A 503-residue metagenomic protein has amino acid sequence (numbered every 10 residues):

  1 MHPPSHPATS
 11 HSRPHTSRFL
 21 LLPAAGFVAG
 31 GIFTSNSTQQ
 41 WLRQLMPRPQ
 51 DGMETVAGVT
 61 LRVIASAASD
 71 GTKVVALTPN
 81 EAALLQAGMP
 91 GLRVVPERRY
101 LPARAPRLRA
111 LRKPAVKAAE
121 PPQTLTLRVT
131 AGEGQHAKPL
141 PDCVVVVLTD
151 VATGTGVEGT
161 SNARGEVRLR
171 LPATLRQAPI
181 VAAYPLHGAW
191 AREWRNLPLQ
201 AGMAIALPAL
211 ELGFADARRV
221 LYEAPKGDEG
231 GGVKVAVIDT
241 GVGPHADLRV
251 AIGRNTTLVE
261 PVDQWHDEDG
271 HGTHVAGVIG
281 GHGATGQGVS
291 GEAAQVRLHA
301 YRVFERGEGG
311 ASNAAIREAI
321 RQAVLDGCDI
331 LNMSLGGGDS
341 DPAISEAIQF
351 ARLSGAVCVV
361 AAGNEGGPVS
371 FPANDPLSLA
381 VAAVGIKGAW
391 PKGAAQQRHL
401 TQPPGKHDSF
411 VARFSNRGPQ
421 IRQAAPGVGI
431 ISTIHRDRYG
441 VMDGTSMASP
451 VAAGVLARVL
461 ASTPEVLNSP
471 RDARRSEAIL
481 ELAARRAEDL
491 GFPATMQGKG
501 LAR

Functional and structural regions predicted by a protein language model:
H2-L111, G227-A236, V242-P244: Long, contiguous interaction/targeting segments characteristic of exported/extracellular or secretory-pathway proteins
A24, E97, V237-G241, I279-H282 (+10 more regions): Active-site-proximal beta-strand/loop segments in catalytic clefts of secreted hydrolases
Q50-R128, D150-G213: Autoinhibitory propeptides
G91, T130-G159, R164, P172-L175 (+5 more regions): Active-site core segment of subtilase-fold serine proteases
S161, V324, C328-S334, A380 (+1 more regions): C-terminal subdomain of the subtilisin-like protease fold in secreted/lumenal serine endopeptidases
G231-K234, Q295-R297, D326-L331, L353-C358 (+1 more regions): Loop/turn elements at helix/coil->beta-strand transitions in domains of secreted/extracellular proteins
I238-D239, D247, A373-A461, E465: Extracellular S/T/G-rich loop segment that most often corresponds to the catalytic His/Ser-adjacent loop
S340-C358, P368: Catalytic-core regions built around general acid/base machinery
